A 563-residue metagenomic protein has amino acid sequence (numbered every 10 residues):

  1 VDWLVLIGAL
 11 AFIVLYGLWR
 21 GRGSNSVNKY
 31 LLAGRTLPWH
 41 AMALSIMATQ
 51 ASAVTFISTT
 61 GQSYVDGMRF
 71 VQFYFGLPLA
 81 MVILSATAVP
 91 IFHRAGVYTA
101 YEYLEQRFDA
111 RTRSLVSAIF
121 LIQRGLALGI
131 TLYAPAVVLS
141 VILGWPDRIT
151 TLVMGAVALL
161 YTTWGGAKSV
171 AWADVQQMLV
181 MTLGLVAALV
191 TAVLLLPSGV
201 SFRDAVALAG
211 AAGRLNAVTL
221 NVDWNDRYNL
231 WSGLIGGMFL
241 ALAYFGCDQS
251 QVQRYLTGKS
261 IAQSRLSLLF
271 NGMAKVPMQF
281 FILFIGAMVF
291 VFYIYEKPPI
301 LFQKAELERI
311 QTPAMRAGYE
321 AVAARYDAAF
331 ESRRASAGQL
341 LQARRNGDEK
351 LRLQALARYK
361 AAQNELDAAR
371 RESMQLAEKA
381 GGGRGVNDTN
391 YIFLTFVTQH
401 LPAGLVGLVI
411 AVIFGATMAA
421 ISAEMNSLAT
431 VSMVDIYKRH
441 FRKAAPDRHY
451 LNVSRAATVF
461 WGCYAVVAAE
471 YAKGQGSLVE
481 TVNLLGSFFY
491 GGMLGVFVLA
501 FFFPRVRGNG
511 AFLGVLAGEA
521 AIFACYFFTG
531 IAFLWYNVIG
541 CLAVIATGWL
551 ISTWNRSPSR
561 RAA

Functional and structural regions predicted by a protein language model:
V1-A563: Membrane-embedded helix-loop-helix hairpins and adjacent transmembrane boundary segments in multi-pass transporters
